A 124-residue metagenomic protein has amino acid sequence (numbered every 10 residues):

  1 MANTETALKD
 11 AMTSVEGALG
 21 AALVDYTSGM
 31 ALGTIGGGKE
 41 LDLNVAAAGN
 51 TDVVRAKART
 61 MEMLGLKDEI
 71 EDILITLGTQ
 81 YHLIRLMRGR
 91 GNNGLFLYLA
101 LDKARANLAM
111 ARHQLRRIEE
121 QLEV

Functional and structural regions predicted by a protein language model:
M1-V124: Non-catalytic interaction/Regulatory regions outside core domains
